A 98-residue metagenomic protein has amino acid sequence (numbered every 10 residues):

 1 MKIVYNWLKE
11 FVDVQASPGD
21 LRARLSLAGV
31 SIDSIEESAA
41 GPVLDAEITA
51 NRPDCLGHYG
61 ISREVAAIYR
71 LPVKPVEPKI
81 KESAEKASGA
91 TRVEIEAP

Functional and structural regions predicted by a protein language model:
M1-P98: Phosphate-rich ligand and nucleic-acid binding surfaces
